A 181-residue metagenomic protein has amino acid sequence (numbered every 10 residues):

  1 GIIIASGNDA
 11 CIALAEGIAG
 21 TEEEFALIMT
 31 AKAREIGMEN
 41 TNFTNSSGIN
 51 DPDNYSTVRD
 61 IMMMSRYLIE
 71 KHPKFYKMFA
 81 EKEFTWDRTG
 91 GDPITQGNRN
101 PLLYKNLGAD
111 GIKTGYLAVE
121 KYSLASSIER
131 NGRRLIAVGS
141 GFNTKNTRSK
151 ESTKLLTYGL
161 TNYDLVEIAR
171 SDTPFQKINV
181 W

Functional and structural regions predicted by a protein language model:
G1-H72: Active-site-adjacent loops and short helices of periplasmic peptidoglycan-processing enzymes
M38-N42, N50-W181: Domain-terminus/edge residues, biased toward the C-terminal soluble/receptor-binding domains of extracytoplasmic
